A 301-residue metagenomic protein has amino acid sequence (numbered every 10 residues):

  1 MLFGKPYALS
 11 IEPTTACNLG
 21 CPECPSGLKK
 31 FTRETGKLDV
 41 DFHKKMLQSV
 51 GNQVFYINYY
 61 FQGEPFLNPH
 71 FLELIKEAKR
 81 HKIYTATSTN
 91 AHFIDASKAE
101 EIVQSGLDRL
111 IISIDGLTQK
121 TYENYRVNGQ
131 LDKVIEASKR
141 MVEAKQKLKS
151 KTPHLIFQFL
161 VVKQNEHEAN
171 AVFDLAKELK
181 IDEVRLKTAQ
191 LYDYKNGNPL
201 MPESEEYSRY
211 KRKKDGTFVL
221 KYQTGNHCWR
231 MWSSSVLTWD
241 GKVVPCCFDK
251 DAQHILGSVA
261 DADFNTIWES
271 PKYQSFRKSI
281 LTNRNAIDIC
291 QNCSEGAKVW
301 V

Functional and structural regions predicted by a protein language model:
M1-R109, K120, N124, D132 (+2 more regions): Conserved alpha-helical substructure of the radical SAM core
A8, E12, R33-E34, L38 (+5 more regions): Radical SAM enzyme [4Fe-4S]-AdoMet core and its adjacent flexible, acidic and glycine-rich loops/tails across
E12, A16-L19, Q223, N285-D288: Disulfide-bonded cysteine motifs in exported proteins
N18-S26, P245-F248, D288-A297: Local cysteine-cluster metal-coordination motifs and their immediate loop/turn environment, predominantly Fe-S cluster
L28, F61, I114, T188 (+1 more regions): Residues that line or immediately flank small-molecule/substrate-binding pockets and catalytic motifs
L28, V54, V142-K145, P271 (+1 more regions): A general structural signal marking secondary-structure boundaries and capping sites
Q48, E269-S270: Polar helix-capping/helix-linker motif
